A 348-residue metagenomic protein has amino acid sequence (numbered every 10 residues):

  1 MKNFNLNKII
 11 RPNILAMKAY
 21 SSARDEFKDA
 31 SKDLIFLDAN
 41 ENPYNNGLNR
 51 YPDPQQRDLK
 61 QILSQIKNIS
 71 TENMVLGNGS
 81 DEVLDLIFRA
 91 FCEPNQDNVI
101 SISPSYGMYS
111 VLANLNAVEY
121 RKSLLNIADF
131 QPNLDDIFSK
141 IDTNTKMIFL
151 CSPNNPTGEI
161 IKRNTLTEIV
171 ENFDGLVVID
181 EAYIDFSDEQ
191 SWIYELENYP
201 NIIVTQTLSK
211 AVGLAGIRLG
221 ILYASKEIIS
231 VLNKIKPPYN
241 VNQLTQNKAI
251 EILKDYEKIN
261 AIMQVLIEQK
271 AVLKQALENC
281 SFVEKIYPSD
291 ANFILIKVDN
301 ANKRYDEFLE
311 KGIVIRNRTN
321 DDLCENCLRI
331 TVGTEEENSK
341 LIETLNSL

Functional and structural regions predicted by a protein language model:
M1-Q65: N-terminal "arm"/small-domain region of PLP-dependent enzymes with the aminotransferase-like
L6, E93-L150: PLP-dependent aminotransferase-like
R57-N98, N116: Phosphate-binding glycine-rich loop
S70-M74, N95-N98, N144, E181 (+2 more regions): Short acidic capping loops at alpha-helix termini that bridge into adjacent secondary structure
A128-S187: Active-site phosphate-binding strand-loop segment of PLP-dependent enzymes
N164, E310-K311, N320-L348: PLP-dependent enzyme catalytic core of the Aspartate aminotransferase-like
N201-N279, I286: PLP-dependent aminotransferase class I/II
I267, N279-K311: Conserved PLP-binding catalytic core of the aspartate aminotransferase-like
